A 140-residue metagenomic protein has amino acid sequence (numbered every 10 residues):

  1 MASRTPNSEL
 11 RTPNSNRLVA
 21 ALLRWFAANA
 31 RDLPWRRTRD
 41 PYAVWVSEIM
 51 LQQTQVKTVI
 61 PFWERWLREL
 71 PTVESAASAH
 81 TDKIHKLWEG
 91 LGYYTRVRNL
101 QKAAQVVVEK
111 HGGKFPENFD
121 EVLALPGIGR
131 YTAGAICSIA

Functional and structural regions predicted by a protein language model:
M1-R17: Short, basic, low-complexity termini and linkers enriched in Ser/Thr/Gly/Pro that act as targeting/leader peptides
N16-A140: Catalytic cores of DNA base-excision repair glycosylases
